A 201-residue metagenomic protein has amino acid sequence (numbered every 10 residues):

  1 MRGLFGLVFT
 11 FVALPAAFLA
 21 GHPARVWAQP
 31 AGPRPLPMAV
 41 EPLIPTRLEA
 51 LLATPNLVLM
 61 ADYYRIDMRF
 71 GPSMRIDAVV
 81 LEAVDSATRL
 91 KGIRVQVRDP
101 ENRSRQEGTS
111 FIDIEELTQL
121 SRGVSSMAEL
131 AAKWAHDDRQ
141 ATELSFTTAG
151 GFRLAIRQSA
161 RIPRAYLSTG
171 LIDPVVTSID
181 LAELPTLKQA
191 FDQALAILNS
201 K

Functional and structural regions predicted by a protein language model:
M1-R2: N-terminal hydrophobic targeting signals that begin at the initiator methionine
F5, H22-K201: Positively charged, low-complexity terminal tracts and the immediately adjacent first secondary-structure elements
V8-G21: Bacterial N-terminal signal peptides
